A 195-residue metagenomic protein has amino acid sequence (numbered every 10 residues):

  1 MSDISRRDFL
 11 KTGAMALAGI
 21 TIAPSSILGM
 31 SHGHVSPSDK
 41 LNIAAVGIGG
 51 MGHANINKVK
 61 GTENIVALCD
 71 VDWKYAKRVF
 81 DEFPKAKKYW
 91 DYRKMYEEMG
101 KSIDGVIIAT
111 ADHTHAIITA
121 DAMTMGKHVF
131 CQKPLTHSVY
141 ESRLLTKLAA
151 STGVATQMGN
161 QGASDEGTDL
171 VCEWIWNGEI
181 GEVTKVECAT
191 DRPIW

Functional and structural regions predicted by a protein language model:
M1-L17: N-terminal secretory signal peptides and thylakoid transit peptides that target proteins across membranes
G13-F83, G162-D165: N-terminal Rossmann-like dinucleotide-binding module
G47, M51, N55, T152-M158 (+1 more regions): Predominantly a Rossmann-like dinucleotide-binding segment in NAD(P)-dependent oxidoreductases
I65, K85, I103, I180-V183: Local beta-strand N-terminus motif with an aromatic residue
K87-D91: Short acidic-hydrophobic, aromatic-tinged amphipathic segments that line or gate anion-handling sites
M95-K101: Short amphipathic alpha-helix with an adjacent loop that forms part of the alpha/beta core around
V106-I107: N-terminal Rossmann-like NAD(P) cofactor-binding module of classical short-chain dehydrogenase/reductase
A111-D112, A116-S164, G178: Beta-strand-loop-alpha-helix segment that lines the small-molecule cofactor/substrate pocket of alpha/beta enzymes
